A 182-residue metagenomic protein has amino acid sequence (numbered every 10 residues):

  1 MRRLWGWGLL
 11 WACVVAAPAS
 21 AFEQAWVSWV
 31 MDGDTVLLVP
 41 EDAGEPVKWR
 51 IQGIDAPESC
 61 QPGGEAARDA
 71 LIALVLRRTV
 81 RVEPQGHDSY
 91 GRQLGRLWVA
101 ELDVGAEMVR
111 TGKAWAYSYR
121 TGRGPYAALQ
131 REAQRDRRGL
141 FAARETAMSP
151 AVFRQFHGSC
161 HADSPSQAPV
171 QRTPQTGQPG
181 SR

Functional and structural regions predicted by a protein language model:
M1-L4: Positively charged n-region of N-terminal signal peptides that target proteins for export
G6-A16: Bacterial N-terminal signal peptides
V15-A16, S28, Q171: N-terminal non-cleavable signal-anchor helices
S20-Y117: Electropositive
R120-R182: N-terminal targeting pre-sequences for secretion and organelle import
